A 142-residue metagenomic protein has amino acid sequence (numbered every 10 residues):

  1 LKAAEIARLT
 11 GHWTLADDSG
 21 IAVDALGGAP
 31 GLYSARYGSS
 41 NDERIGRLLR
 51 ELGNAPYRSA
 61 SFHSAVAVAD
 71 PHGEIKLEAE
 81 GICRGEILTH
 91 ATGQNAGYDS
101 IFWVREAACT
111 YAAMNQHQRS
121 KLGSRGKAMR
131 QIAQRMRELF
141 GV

Functional and structural regions predicted by a protein language model:
L1-V142: Anionic-ligand binding patches
